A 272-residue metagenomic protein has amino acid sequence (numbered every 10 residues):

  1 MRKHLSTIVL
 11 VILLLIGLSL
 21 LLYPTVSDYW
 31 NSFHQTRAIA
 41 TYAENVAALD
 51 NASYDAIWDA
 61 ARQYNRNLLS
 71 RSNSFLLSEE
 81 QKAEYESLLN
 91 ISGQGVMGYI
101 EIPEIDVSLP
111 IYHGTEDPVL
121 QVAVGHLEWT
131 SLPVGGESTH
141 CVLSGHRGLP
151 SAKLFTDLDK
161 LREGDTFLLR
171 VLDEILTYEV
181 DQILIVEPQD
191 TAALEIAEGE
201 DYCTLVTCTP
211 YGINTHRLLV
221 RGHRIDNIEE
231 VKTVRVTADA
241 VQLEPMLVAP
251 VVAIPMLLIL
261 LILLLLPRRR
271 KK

Functional and structural regions predicted by a protein language model:
M1-H4, R270-K272: Positively charged n-region of N-terminal signal peptides that target proteins for export
K3-P245: Solvent-exposed, non-transmembrane regions of membrane-associated and secreted proteins
R235-K272: C-terminal single-pass membrane-anchor helix
